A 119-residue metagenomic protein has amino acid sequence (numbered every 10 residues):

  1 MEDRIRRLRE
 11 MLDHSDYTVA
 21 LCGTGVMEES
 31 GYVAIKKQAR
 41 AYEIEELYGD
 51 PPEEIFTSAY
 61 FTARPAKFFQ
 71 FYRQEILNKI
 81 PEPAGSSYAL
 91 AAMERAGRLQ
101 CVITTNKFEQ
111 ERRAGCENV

Functional and structural regions predicted by a protein language model:
M1-V119: Conserved catalytic core of sirtuin-type NAD+-dependent deacylases
